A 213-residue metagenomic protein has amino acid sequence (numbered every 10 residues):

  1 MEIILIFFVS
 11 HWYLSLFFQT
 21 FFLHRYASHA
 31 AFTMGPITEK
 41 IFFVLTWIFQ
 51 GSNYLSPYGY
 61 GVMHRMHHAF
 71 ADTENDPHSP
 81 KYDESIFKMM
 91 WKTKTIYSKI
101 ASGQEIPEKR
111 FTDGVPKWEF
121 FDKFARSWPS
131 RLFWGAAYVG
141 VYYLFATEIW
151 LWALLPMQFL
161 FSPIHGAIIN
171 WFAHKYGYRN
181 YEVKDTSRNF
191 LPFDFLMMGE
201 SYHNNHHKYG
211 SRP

Functional and structural regions predicted by a protein language model:
M1-I168, S211-P213: Non-catalytic, topology-defining segments of multipass membrane proteins
Y26-A27, W171-R179: A cytosolic-side transmembrane-helix exit/cap motif
Y54, T112-E119, Y176-Y209: Active-site-proximal inter-transmembrane loops
